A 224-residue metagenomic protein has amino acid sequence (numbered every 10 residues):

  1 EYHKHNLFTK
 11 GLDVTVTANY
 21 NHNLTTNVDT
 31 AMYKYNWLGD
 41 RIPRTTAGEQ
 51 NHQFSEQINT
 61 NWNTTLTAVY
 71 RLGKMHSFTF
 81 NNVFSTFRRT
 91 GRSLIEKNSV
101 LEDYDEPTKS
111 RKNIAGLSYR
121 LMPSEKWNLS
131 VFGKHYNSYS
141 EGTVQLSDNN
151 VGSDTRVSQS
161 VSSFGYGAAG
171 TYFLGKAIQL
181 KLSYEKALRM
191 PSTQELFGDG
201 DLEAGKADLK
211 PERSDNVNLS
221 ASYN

Functional and structural regions predicted by a protein language model:
E1, T26-Y35, G39-T45, T90-S99 (+2 more regions): Outer-membrane beta-barrel translocator domains and adjoining extracellular loop/strand segments of Gram-negative
E1-H3, A47-S55, N63, K97-E106 (+3 more regions): Extracellular loop and loop/strand-boundary signature of outer-membrane beta-barrel proteins
Y2-K4, T64-Y70, A115-P123, A168-Y172 (+1 more regions): Residues on the lipid-exposed face of transmembrane beta-strands in outer-membrane beta-barrel proteins
L7-V14, L24, K74-F78, E125-V131 (+1 more regions): Repeated loop/turn-to-beta-strand initiation elements of outer-membrane beta-barrel proteins
V16-H22, F80-T86, V131-N137, L182-K186 (+1 more regions): Transmembrane beta-barrel strands of outer-membrane/channel proteins
S55-W62, N82-F87: Beta-propeller domains
Q57, T108-S110, D154-F173, A177-Q179 (+2 more regions): Outer-membrane beta-barrel signature, preferentially recognizing the C-terminal barrel domain of Gram-negative
T79-G175, M190: Signature of Gram-negative outer-membrane beta-barrel scaffolds
